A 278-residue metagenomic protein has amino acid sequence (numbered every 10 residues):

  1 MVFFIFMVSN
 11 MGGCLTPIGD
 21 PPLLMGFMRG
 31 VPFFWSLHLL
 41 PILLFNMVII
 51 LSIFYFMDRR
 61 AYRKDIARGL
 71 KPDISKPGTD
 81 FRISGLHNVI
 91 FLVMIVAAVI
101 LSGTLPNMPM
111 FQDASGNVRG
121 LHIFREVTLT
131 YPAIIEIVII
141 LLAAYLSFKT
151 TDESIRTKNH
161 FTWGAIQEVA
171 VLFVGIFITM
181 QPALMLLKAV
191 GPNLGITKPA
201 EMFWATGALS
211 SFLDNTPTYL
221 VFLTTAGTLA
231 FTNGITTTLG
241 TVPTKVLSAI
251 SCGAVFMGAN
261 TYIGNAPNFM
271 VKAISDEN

Functional and structural regions predicted by a protein language model:
M1-F4, V8, M25-P41, Q181-N260 (+2 more regions): Membrane-interfacial helix-loop connectors
F3, T79-F91, H160-V171: Alpha-helical transmembrane segments and their helix-start/interface "positive-inside/aromatic belt" motifs in integral
I5-G13, K71-G78, A165-I178, F203: Small-residue-rich segments of transmembrane alpha-helices in multi-pass membrane proteins, especially helix faces
L15, F34-I83, V255-N278: Juxtamembrane and boundary regions of transmembrane helices in multi-pass small-molecule transporters and channels
I18-P21, M28, L40, V48 (+4 more regions): Transmembrane helical cores of multi-pass secondary ion antiporters/exchangers
D20-L23, V48-S75, L101-D113, I139-K158 (+1 more regions): Juxtamembrane interface elements at the cytosolic ends of transmembrane helices in multi-pass membrane proteins
M25-F34, D65-I74, S102-Y131, A230-V242: Inter-helical loop and helix-membrane interface segments of multi-pass membrane transporters/permeases
M94-L229: Transmembrane helical segments that form the transport core of multi-pass membrane transport proteins
